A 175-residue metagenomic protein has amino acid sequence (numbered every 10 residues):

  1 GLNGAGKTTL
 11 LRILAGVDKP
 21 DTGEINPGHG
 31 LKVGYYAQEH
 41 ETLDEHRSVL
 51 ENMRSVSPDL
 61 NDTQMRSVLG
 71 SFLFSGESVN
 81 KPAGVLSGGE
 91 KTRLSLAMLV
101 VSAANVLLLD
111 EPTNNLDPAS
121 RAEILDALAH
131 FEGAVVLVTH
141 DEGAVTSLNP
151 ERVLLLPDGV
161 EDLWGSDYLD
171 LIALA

Functional and structural regions predicted by a protein language model:
G1-A175: ABC ATP-binding cassette signature C-motif
